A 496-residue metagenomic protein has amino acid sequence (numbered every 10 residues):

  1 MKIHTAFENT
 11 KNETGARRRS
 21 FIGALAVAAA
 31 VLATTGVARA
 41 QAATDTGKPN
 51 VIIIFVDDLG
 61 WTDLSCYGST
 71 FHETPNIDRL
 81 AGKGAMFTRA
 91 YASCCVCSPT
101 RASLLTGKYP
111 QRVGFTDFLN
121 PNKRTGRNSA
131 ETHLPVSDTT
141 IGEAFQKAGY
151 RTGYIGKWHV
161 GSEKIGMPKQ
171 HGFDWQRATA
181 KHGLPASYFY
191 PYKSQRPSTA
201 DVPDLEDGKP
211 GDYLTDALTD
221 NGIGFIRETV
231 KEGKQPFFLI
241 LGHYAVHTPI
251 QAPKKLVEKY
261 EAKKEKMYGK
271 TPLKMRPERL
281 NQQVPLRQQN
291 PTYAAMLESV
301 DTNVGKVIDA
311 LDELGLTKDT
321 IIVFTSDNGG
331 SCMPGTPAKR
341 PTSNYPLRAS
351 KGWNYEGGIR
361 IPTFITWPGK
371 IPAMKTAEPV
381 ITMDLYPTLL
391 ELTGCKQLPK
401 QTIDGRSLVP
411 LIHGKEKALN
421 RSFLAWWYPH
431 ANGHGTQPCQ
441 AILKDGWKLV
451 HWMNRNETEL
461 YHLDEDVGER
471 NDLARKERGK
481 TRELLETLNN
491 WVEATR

Functional and structural regions predicted by a protein language model:
E8-A28: N-terminal secretory signal peptides and thylakoid transit peptides that target proteins across membranes
A38-A42: Boundary at the C-terminal end of the N-terminal hydrophobic targeting segment
A43-P49, V56-H72, R79, T88 (+9 more regions): Active-site-proximal cap/lid insertion segments
A81, Q146, L443: Anion (oxyanion) recognition and catalysis
A92-D117: Active-site nucleophile/metal-coordination loop of metallo-enzymes that catalyze phosphate/sulfate and related
Q111-I141, P197-D201: His/Cys-centered metal/cofactor-coordination and adjacent catalytic loops
I141, K157, L385, L408: Short active-site alpha-helical segment characteristic of glycosyltransferases and processive polysaccharide synthases
